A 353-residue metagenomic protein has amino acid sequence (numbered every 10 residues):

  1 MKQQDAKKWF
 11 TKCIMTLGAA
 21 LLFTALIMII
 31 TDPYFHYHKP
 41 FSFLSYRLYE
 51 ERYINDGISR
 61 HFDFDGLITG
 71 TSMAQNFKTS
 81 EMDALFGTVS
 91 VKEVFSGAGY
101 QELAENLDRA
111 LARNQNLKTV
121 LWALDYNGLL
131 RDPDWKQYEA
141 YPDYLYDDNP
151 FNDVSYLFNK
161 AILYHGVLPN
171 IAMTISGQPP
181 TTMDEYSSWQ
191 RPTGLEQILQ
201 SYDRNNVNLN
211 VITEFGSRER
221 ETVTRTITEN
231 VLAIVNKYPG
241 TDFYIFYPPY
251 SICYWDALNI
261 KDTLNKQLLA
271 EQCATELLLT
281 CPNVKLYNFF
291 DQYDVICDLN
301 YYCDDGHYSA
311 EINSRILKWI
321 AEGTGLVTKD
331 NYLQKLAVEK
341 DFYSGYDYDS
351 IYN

Functional and structural regions predicted by a protein language model:
K12-D32: Hydrophobic membrane-insertion alpha-helices, especially the h-region of bacterial N-terminal signal peptides
T31-R52: Alpha-helical transmembrane signal-anchor/signal-peptide segments
R47-M73: Short extracytoplasmic
T69, M73-Y156: Membrane-embedded segments
A123-L124, P133, Q137-K237, L333-N353: Secreted/periplasmic serine-hydrolase-like ester/acetyl group-modifying domain
V235-K261, N288-F290: Active-site segments of SGNH/GDSL-like serine hydrolases that catalyze O-acetyl group transfer/hydrolysis on lipids
C253-Y287: Substrate-gating cap/lid alpha-helix
Y301-Y346: Histidine-centered active-site loop/cap adjacent to the catalytic His in serine esterases/O-acetyl transfer systems
